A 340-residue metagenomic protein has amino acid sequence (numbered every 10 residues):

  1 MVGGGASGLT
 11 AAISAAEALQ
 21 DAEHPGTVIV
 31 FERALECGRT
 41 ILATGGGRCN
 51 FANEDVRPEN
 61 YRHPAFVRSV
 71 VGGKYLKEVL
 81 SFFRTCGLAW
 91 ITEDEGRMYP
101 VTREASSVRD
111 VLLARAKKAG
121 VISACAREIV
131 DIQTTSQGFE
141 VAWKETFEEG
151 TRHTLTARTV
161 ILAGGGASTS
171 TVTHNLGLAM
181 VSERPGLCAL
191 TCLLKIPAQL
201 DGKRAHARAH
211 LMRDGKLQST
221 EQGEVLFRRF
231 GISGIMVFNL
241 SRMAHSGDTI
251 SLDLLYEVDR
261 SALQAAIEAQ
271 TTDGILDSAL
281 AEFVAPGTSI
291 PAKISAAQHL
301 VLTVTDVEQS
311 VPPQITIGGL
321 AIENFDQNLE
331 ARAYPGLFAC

Functional and structural regions predicted by a protein language model:
M1-V2, I29-F31, I129, T154-S168 (+3 more regions): Short hydrophobic core segments
A16-G46: Glycine-rich FAD pyrophosphate-binding loop
L35-C37, D55-R57, A179-S182, L190-S295: An anion/pyrophosphate-binding glycine-rich loop and adjacent beta-alpha core in soluble alpha-beta enzymes
G45-E95: Glycine-rich active-site loop/strand segments that organize a redox cofactor
V67-Y75, E95-A114, A124, A167-T171 (+2 more regions): Short beta-strand to alpha-helix junction loop
C125, P286-C340: A glycine-rich dinucleotide-binding beta-alpha-beta segment and adjacent secondary-structure elements that constitute
C125-F139: A conserved short coil-to-beta-strand element within the FAD-binding core of flavoproteins
T159-A198: Glycine-rich loop(s) and the adjacent beta-strand/alpha-helix scaffold that form part
